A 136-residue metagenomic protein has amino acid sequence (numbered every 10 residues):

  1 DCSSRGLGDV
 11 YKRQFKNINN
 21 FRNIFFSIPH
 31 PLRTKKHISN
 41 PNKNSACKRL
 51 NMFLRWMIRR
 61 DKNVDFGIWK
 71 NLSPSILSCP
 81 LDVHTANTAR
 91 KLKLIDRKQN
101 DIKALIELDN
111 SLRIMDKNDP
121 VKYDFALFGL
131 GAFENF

Functional and structural regions predicted by a protein language model:
D1-Y11: Single conserved hydrophobic/aromatic residue that forms the stacking wall/gate of nucleotide- or nucleobase-binding
G8, Q14-F136: C-terminal accessory module of base-excision DNA glycosylases/AP lyases that mediates lesion recognition and DNA
